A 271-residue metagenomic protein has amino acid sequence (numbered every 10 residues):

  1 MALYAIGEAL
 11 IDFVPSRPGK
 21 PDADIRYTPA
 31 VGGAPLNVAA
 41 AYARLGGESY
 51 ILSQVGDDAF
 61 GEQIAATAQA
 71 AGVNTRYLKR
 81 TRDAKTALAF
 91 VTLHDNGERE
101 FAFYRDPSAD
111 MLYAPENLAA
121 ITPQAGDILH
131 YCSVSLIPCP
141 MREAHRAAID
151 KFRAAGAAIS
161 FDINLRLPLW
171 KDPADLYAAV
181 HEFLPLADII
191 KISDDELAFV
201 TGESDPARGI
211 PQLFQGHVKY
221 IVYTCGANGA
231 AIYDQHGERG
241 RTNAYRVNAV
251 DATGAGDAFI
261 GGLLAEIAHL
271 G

Functional and structural regions predicted by a protein language model:
M1-N74: Glycine-rich phosphate/adenosyl-contacting loop at the front of the ribokinase-like
L3-Y4, D150-K151, G202-G271: Conserved phosphate-binding/catalytic region of the ribokinase-like
Y4-I6, I128-H130, S160, K191 (+1 more regions): Structural motif
Y42, S193, G256: Short, conserved phosphate/pyrophosphate- and ester-handling motifs at nucleotide-, phospho-/glycolipid
E48-Y131: Conserved N-terminal subdomain of the carbohydrate kinase-like
A125-G126, A187, V218: Short, well-ordered alpha-helix to beta-strand connector turns
V134-Q212, G229: Conserved beta-alpha-beta core of the PfkB/ribokinase-like small-molecule kinase fold
